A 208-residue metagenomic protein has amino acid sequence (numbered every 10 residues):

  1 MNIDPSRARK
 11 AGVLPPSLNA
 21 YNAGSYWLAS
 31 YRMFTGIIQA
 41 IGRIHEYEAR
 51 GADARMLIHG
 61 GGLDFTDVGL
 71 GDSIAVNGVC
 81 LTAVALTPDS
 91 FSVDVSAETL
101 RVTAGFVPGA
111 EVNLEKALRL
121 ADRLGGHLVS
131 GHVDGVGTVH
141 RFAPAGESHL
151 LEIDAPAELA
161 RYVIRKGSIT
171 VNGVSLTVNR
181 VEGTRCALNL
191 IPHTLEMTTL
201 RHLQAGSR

Functional and structural regions predicted by a protein language model:
M1-R32: Intrinsic disorder/low-complexity segments
Y31-R208: Conserved loop->alpha-helix
